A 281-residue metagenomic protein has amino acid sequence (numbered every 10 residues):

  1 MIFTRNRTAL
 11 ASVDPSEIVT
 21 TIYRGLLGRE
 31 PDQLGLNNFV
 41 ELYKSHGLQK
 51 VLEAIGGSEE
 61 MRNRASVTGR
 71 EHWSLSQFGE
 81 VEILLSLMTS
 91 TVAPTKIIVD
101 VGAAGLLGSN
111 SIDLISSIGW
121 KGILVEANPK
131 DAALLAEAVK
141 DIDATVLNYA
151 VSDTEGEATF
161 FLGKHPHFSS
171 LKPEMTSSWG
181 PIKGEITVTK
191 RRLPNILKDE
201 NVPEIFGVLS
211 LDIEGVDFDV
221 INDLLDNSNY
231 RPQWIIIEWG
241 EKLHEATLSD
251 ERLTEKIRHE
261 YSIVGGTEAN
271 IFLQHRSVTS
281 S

Functional and structural regions predicted by a protein language model:
I2-R7, D14, Y43-L48, G57 (+1 more regions): Phosphate/nucleotide-binding beta-alpha loop and adjacent structural elements of enzyme active sites
R7-L10, I22-G28, L36-V40: Short, recurring structural edge motifs at helix starts
V13, E17, E30-Q33, F78: Soluble non-cytosolic domains of exported or imported proteins
P15-Y23, L36, E157-F161: An amphipathic alpha-helix signature
D32-L48: Amphipathic alpha-helical segments that form the core helices of the histone-fold
Q33-N38, E53-A54, R64-S66: Short, tandemly repeated low-complexity microdomains enriched for cysteine and small residues
